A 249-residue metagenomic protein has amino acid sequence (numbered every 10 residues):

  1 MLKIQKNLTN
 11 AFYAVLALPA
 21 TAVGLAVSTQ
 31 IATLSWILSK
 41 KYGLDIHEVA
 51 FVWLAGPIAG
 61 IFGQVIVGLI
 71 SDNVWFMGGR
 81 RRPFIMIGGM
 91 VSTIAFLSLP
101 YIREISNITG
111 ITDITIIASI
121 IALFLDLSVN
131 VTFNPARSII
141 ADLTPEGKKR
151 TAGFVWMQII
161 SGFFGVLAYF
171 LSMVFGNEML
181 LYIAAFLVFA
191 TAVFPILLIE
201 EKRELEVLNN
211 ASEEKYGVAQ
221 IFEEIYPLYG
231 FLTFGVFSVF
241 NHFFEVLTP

Functional and structural regions predicted by a protein language model:
M1-T9, I108-L123, V131-I139, L143-P249: Intracellular loop-helix junctions on the cytosolic face of multi-pass helical membrane proteins
L2-A59, L232-P249: Helix-loop boundary and gating motifs at the non-cytosolic
W36, V65-D72, S138, Y169-M173: Small-residue-mediated transmembrane helix hinge/kink sites in multi-pass secondary transporters
I37-Y42, N73-V74, I139-T144: Helix-to-coil boundary motifs at intracellular loop junctions of multi-pass secondary transporters
V49-V74, T93-A95, V166: Central cavity-lining transmembrane alpha-helices of secondary-active solute carriers, predominantly the Major
W53, S71, I85, R150-M157: Membrane-interface helix-entry/capping residues at the boundaries of transmembrane alpha-helices
N73-V91: Cytoplasmic membrane-interface "Motif A"-like loop-to-helix N-cap segments of 12-TM Major Facilitator Superfamily
I85-T112: C-terminal ends and interior cores of transmembrane alpha-helices in multi-pass membrane transporters/permeases
